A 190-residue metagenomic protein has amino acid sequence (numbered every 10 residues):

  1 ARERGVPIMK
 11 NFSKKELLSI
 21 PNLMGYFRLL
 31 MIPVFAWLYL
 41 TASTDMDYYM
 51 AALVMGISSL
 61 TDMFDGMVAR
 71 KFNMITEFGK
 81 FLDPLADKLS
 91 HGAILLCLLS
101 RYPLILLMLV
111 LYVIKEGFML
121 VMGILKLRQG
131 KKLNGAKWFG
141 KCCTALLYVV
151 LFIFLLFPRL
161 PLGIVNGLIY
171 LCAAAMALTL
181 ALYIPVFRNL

Functional and structural regions predicted by a protein language model:
A1-F64, T144-F157, P161, A173-L190: Topogenic membrane-insertion module of multi-pass membrane proteins
L17-I20, Y49-V54, G79, L104-M108 (+1 more regions): Short alpha-helical transmembrane interface motifs in multi-pass membrane proteins
L17-P21, D65, A69-D87, G130-G140: Juxtamembrane helix-capping/reentrant segments at transmembrane boundaries
P33, L82-A93, F139-I153: Small-residue-rich segments of transmembrane alpha-helices in multi-pass membrane proteins, especially helix faces
T44-M50, M74-F78, P103-L107, P161-I164: Membrane-helix interface segments
A51-M55, L107-F118, N166-A174: Hydrophobic core segments of alpha-helical transmembrane domains in multi-pass membrane proteins
G66-K71, G123-G130, A181-F187: C-terminal ends of transmembrane helices
K71, I75-I124: Multi-pass membrane catalytic core of lipid/isoprenoid biosynthesis enzymes
